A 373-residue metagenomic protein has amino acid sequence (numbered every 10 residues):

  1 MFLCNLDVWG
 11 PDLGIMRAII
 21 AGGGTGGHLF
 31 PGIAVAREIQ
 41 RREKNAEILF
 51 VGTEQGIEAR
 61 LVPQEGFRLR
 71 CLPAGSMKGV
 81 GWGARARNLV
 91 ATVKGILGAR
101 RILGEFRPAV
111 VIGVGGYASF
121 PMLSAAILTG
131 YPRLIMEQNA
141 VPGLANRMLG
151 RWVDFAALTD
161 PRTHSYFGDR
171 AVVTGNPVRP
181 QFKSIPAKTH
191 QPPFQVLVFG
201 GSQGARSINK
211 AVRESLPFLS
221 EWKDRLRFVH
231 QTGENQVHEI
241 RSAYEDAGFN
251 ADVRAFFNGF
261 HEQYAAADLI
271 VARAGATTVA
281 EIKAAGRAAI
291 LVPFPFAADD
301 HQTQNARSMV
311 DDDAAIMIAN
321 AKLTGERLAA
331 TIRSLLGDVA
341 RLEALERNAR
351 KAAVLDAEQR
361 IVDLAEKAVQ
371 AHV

Functional and structural regions predicted by a protein language model:
L6, P11-M16, Q181-V198, A205 (+1 more regions): Nucleotide-sugar donor-binding and catalytic loop/hinge architecture of NDP-sugar-dependent glycosyltransferases
A18-G23, N45-A91, I96, E234-Q236 (+1 more regions): Conserved nucleotide-sugar phosphate-binding/catalytic loop shared by glycosyltransferases and other
L49, I57, R68, I127-A187: Active-site-proximal region of nucleotide-activated glycan assembly enzymes, centered on histidine/acidic-rich loops
G56, L61, E65, A187-I270 (+3 more regions): Donor-nucleotide binding loops and adjacent catalytic segments primarily of GT-B fold Leloir glycosyltransferases
G98-V111, S119-L134, R147-R151: Glycosyltransferases and closely related glycan-assembly transferases that use nucleotide-activated donors
P108-V110, A265-A280, R287-A288: Acidic donor-binding loop of glycosyltransferase active sites
R341-L355: A short, well-ordered alpha-helix in the C-terminal region of glycosyltransferases
V354-V373: C-terminal alpha-helical cap of glycosyltransferases
